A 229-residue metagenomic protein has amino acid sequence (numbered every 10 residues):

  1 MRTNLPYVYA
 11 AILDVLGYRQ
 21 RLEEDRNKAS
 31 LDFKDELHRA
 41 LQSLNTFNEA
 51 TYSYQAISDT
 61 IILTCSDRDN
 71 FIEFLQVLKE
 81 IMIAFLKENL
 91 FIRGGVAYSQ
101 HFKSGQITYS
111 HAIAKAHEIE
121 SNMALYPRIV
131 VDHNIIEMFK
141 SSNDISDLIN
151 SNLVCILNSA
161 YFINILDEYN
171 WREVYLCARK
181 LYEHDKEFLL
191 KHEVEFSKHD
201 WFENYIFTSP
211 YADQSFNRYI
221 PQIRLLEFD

Functional and structural regions predicted by a protein language model:
M1-Q76, E80, F85-K87: Catalytic NTP-binding/metal-coordinating core of nucleotidyl cyclase/transferase enzymes
V15, Y98, H133: Residues immediately flanking
R21-E23, S66, S104-Y109, K140-S142: A short acidic (Asp/Glu
D59-I62, L90-S104: A short glycine-enriched loop-to-beta-strand structural element that forms part of the catalytic core of nucleotide
E73-Q76, F91, H111-A114: Short, well-structured alpha-helical interface segments that form or flank functional binding sites
K87, R93-G94, K115-I135: Catalytic/regulatory signature loops of cyclic-dinucleotide turnover enzymes and related class III nucleotidyl cyclases
K103-E120: Catalytic-core segments of nucleotide cyclases and related cyclic-nucleotide turnover enzymes
Y126-D229: Intrinsically disordered, glycine/charged-rich C-terminal tails and inter-domain linkers that flank nucleotidyl cyclase
